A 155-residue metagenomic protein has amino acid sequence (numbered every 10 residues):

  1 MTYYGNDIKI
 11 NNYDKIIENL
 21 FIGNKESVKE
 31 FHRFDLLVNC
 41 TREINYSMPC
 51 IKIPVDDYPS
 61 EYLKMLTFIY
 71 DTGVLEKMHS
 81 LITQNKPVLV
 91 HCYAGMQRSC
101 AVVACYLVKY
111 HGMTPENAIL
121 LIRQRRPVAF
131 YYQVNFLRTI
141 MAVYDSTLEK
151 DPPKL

Functional and structural regions predicted by a protein language model:
Y3-V88, C105-M141: Cysteine-based protein phosphatase catalytic domain of the PTP/DSP
K86-A104: A phosphate-binding catalytic loop at a beta-strand-loop-alpha-helix junction that coordinates phosphoryl groups
N135-L155: C-terminal helix/juxtamembrane-tail motif
